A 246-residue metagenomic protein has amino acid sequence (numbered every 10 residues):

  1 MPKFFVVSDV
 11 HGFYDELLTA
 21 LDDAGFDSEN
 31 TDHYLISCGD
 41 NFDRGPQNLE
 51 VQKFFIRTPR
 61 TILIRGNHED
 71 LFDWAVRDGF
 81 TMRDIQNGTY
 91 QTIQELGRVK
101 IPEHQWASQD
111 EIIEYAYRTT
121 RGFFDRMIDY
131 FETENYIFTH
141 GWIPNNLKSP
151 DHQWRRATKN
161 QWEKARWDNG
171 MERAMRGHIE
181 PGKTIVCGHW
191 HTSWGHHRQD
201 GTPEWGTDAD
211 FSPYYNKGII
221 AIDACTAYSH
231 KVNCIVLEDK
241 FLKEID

Functional and structural regions predicted by a protein language model:
M1-I56: N-terminal active-site segment of His-dependent metallophosphoesterases
V7-S8, L35-G39, L63-N67, I185-H189 (+1 more regions): Active-site neighborhood of phospho(di)ester-bond hydrolases with catalytic His/Asp-centered motifs
H11-G12, D43, E69-D70, I143 (+2 more regions): Short, glycine/acidic-enriched loop or turn micro-motifs at the edges of active sites
D23-A24, V51-F55, G79-M82, R155-R156 (+2 more regions): Glycine-rich, phosphate-binding/catalytic loops in enzymes
D32, N48-D129: Active-site neighborhood of divalent metal-dependent phosphoester bond hydrolases
H33, R60-T61, Y136, I219: Short, conserved active-site loop motifs that form the nucleotide-linked donor/cofactor pocket
I93, E103-I220, C225-H230, F241: Acidic, His/Gly-enriched loop-helix segments that form or flank divalent-metal centers in metallo-dependent hydrolases
H230-D246: Short, basic/aromatic-enriched C-terminal tail that caps enzymatic domains
